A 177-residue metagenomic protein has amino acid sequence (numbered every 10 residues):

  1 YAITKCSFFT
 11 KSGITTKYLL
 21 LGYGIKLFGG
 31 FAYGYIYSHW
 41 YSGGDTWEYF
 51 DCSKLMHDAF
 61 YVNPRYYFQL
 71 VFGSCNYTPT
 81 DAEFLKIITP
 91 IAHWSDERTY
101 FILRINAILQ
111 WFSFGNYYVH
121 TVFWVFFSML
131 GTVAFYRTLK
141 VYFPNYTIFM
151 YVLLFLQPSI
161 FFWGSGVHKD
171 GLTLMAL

Functional and structural regions predicted by a protein language model:
Y1-F31: Start-transfer (signal-anchor) and selected internal transmembrane alpha helices of multi-pass inner/ER membrane
A2-K5, H120-Y142: Transmembrane-helix motifs of polytopic, lipid-linked glycan transferases
T10, L109-S113, A134-I148: Transmembrane alpha-helical segments of multipass membrane enzymes and assembly factors that act on membrane-embedded
Y37-C52, Y61-E83, H93-I105: Extracytoplasmic catalytic/substrate-binding loops of multi-pass membrane glycan-assembly enzymes
A92-R104, F112-L130: Loop-to-helix entry region of an early transmembrane alpha helix in multi-pass inner-membrane enzymes
A134-R137, T173-L177: Specific aromatic-rich, kink-prone transmembrane helix
M150-Q157: Transmembrane and membrane-interface helices of multi-pass, inner-membrane envelope-modifying transferases
G166-K169: Short acidic/glycine- and proline-prone juxtamembrane loop motifs at membrane-interface regions of multi-pass membrane
